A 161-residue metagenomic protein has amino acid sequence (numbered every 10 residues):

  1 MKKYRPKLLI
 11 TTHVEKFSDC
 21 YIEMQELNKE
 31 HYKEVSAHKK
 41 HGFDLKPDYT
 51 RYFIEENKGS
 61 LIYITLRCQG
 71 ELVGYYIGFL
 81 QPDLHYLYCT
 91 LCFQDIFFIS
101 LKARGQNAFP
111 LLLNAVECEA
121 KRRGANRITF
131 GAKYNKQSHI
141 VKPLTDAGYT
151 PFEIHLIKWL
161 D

Functional and structural regions predicted by a protein language model:
K2-L45: Short amphipathic alpha-helix that is part of the acyltransferase structural core
H38-Y63, C68, Y76-L87: A conserved beta-strand-loop-helix scaffold within acyl/acetyltransferase catalytic domains
I64, G74-Y76, C92, F97: Conserved GNAT-family N-acetyltransferase fold
P82-Q94, P151-F152: A conserved beta-turn-beta hairpin within the catalytic core of GNAT-like acetyltransferases that forms part
D95-G105: A short, internal acetyl-CoA/4′-phosphopantetheine-binding micro-motif in the GNAT/acyltransferase core
G105-C118: Conserved acetyl-CoA-binding loop-helix of GNAT-fold acetyltransferases
T129-H139, L160: Conserved beta-strand-loop-alpha-helix junction that forms the acyl-donor binding cleft
V141, T145-D161: C-terminal "cap" of GNAT-fold acetyltransferases
